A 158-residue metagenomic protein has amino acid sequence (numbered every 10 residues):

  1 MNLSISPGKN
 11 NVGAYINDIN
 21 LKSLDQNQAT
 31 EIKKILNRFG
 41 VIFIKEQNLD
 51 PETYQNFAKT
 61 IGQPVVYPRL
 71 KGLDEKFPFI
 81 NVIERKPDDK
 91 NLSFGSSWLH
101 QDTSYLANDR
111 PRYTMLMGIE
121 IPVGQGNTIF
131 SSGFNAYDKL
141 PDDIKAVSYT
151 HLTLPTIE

Functional and structural regions predicted by a protein language model:
M1-T128: Non-heme Fe(II)-dependent double-stranded beta-helix
D102-L106, N135-A136, L152: Short helix-to-loop capping/linker segments positioned immediately adjacent to catalytic or ligand/cofactor-binding
P122, G126-T128, G133-K139, D143-V147: Surface-exposed, charge/polar-rich loops and edge strands
T150-T156: Conserved small/polar residues in nucleotide/adenosyl-binding loops
